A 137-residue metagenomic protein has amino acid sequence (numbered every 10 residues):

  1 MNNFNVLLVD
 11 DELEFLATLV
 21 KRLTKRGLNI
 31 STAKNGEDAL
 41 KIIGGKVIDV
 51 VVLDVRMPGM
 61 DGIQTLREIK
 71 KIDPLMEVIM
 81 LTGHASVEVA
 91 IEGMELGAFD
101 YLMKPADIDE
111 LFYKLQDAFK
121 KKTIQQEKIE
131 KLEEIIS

Functional and structural regions predicted by a protein language model:
L13-S31: Two-component/phosphorelay signaling modules centered on CheY-like receiver
T32-K41, G62: Helix N-cap/capping motif at the beta->alpha junctions
K41, I63-L75: Short amphipathic alpha-helix used as the core "switch/output" element in two-component signaling
M57: Receiver (REC) domain active-site loop signature in two-component systems and cognate sites in sensor histidine kinases
A106-Q116: C-terminal output helix
K120-S137: CheY-like receiver
